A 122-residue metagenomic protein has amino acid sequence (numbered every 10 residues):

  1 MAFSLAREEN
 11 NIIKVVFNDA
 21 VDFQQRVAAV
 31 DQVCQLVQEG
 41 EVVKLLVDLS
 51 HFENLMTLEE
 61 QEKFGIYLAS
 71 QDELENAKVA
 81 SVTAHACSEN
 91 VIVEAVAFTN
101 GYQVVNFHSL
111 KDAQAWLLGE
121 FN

Functional and structural regions predicted by a protein language model:
A2-N122: Amphipathic, Lys/Arg-enriched alpha-helical "gate/interface" segment within cytosolic domains that mediates
